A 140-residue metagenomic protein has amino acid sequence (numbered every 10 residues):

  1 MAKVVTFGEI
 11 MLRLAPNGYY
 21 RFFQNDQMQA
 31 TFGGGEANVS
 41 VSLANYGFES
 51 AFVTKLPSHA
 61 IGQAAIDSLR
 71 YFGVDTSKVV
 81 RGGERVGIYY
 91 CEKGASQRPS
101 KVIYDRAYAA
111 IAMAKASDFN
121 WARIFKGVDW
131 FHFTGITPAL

Functional and structural regions predicted by a protein language model:
M1-D75, I111-S117: Glycine-rich phosphate/adenosyl-contacting loop at the front of the ribokinase-like
E49, V53-I136: Conserved N-terminal subdomain of the carbohydrate kinase-like
L140: Conserved glycine-rich "GG(E/T)P / GGGxP" loop and the immediately following alpha-helix in the radical SAM core
